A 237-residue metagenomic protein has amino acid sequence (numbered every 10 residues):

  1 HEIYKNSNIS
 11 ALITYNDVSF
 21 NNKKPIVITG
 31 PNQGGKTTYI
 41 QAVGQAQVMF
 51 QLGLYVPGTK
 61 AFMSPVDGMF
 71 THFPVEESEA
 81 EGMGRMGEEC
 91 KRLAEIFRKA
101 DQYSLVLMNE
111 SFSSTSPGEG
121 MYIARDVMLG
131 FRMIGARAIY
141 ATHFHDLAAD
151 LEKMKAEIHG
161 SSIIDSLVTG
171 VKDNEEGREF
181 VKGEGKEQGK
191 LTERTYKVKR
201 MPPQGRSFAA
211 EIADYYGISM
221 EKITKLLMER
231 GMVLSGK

Functional and structural regions predicted by a protein language model:
H1-K237: ATPase nucleotide-binding head domains, primarily ABC-like/P-loop NTPase cores
